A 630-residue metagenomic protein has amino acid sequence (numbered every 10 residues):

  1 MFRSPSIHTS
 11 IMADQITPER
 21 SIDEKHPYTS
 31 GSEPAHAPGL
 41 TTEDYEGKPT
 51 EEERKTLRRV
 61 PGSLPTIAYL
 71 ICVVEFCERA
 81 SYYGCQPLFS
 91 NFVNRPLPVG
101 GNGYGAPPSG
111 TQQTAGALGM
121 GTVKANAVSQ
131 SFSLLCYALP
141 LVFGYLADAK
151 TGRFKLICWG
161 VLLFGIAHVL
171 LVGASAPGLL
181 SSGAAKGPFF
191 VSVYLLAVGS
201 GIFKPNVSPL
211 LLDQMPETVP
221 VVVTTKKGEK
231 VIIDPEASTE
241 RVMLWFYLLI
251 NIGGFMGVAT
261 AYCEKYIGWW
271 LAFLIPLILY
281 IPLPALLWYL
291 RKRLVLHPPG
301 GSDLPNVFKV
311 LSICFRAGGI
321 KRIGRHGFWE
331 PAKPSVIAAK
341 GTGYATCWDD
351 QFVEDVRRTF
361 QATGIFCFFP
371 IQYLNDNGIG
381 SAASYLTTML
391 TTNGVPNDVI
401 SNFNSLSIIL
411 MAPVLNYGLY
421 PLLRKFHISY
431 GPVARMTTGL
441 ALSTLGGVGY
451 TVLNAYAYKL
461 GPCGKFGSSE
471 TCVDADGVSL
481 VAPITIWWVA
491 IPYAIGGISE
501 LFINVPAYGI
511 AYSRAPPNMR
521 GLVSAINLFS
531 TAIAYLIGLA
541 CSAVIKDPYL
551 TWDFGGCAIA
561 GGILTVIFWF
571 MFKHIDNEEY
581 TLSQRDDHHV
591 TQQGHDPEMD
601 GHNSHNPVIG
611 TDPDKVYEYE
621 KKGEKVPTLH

Functional and structural regions predicted by a protein language model:
F2-P108, G116-V221, D234-S583, D612-P613 (+1 more regions): Hydrophobic transmembrane alpha-helices of multi-pass solute transporters/permeases
Q113: Short glycine/proline-centered loop/turn elements that form peptide/ligand docking sites
V223-K226: Membrane-interface alpha-helices at helix entry/exit sites of multi-pass transporters
G228-V231: Acidic, serine/threonine- and proline/glycine-rich intrinsically disordered low-complexity regions
I575, E579-G601, H605-P613: Chromatin/DNA interaction domains in eukaryotic nuclear regulators
